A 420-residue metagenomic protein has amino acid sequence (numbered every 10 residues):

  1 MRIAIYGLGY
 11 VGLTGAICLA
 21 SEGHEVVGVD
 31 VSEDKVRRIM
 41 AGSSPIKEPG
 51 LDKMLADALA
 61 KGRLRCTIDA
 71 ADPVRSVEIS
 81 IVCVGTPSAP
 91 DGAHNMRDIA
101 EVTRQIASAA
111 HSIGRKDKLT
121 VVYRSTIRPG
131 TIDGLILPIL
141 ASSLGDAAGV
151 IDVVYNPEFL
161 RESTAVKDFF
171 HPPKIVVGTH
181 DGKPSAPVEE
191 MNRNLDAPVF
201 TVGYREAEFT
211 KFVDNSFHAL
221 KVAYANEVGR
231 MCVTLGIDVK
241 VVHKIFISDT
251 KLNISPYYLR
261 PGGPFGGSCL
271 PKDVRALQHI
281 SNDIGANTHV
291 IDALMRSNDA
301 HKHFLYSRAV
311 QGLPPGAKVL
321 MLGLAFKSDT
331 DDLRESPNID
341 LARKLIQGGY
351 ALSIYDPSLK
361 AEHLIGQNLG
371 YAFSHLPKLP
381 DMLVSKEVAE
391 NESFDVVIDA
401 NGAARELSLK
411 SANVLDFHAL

Functional and structural regions predicted by a protein language model:
M1-L420: Structural/interface elements that position substrates and couple domains in central-metabolism enzymes
